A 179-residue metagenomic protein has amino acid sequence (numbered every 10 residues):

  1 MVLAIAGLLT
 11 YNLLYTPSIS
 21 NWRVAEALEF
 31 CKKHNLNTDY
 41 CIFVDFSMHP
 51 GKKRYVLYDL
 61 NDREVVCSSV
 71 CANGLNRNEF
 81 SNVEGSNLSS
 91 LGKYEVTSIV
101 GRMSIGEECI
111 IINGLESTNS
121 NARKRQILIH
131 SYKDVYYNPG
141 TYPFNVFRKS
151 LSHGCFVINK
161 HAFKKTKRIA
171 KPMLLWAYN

Functional and structural regions predicted by a protein language model:
M1-N12: Hydrophobic membrane-insertion alpha-helices, especially the h-region of bacterial N-terminal signal peptides
T10-H153, K160-N179: Cell wall/extracellular polymer interaction/catalysis modules
